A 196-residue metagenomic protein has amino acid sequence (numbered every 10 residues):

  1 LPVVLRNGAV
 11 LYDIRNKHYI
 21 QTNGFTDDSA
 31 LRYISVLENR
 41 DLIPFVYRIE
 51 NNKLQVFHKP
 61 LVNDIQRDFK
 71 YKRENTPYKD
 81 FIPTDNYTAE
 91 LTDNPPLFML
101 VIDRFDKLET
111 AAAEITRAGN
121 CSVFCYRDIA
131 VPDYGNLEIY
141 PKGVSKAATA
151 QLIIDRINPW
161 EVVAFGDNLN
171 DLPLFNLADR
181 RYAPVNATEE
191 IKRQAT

Functional and structural regions predicted by a protein language model:
L1, T84-D85, R193-T196: Short, intrinsically disordered, charge-balanced linker/junction segments flanking boundaries in proteins
L1-K70: Active-site phosphate-binding/coordination module
V4-N7, R15, Y126-R127, G143 (+1 more regions): Residues at the C-termini of beta-strands that transition into short coil/loop
Y12-R15, D133-G135, I191-T196: Short, charged, surface-exposed secondary-structure boundary motifs
Y19-N23, V101, Y140, R181: Short gly/ser-rich anion-binding loops that grip negatively charged ligand groups
V36, Y47-V163, L169, L174: Conserved acidic, metal-coordinating active-site core of Asp-based, Mg2+-dependent phosphoryl-transfer enzymes
A150, E161-T196: Acidic, Mg2+-coordinating phosphoryl-transfer loop and its flanking beta/alpha structural elements, shared across
